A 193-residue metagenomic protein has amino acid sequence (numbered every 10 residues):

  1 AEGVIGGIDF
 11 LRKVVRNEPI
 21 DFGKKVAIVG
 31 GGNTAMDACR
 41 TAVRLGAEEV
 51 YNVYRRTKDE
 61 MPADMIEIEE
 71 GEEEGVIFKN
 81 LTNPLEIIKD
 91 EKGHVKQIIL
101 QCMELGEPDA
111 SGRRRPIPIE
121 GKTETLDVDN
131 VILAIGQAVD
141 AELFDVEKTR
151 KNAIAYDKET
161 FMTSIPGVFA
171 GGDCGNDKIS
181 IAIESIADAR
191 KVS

Functional and structural regions predicted by a protein language model:
E2-G23, P108-I179: FAD-site-proximal beta/loop scaffold in flavoenzymes
I5, I77-K79, I99, F169: General small-molecule cofactor/ligand-binding pocket signal
R12-V14, C39-E86: Rossmann-like dinucleotide-binding cores of NAD(P)H-dependent redox enzymes
E18-E48: Rossmann-like NAD(P)H-binding beta-loop-alpha module
G31, R55-T57, K89, D173: Cofactor-binding loop segments of dinucleotide-utilizing enzymes, especially the Rossmann-like FAD- and NAD(P)+-binding
L81-H94, M103-G106: A conserved short coil-to-beta-strand element within the FAD-binding core of flavoproteins
C174-S193: A conserved FAD-binding loop/helix module that cradles the flavin
